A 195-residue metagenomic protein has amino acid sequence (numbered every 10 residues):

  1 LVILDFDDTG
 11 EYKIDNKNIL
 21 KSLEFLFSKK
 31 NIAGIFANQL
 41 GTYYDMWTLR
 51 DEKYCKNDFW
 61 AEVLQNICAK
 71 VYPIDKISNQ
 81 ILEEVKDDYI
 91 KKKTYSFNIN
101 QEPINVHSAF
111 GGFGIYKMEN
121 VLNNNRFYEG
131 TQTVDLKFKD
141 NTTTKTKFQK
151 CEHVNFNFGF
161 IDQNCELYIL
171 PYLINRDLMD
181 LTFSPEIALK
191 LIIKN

Functional and structural regions predicted by a protein language model:
V2-D5: Short aromatic-hydrophobic micro-motifs that form the base-stacking/packing surface for donor nucleotide recognition
D8-V134: Conserved catalytic core of nucleotide-sugar-dependent glycosyltransferases
T94-N195: C-terminal catalytic/acceptor-binding lobe
